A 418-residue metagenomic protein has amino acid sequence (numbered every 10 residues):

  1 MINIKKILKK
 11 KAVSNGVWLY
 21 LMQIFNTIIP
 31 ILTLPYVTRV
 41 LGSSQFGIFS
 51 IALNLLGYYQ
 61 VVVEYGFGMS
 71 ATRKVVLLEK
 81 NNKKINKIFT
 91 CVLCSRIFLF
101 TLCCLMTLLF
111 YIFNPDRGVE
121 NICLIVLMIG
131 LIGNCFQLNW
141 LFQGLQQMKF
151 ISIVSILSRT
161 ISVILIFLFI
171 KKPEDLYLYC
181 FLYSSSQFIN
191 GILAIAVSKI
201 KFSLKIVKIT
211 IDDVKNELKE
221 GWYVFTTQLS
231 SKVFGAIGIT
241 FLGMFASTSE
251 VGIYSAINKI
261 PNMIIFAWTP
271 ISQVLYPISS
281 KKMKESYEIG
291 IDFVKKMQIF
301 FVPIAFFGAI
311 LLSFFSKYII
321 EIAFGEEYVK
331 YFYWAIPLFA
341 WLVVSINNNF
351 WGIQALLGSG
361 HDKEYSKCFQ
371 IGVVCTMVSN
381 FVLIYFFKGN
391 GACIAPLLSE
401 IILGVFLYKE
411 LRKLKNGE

Functional and structural regions predicted by a protein language model:
M1-A12, K149, L176-Y183, I192-G235 (+3 more regions): Interhelical loop/hinge segments that connect adjacent transmembrane helices in multipass membrane
K11-G68, V163, Y223-S249, G308-A309 (+4 more regions): Signature of the first transmembrane helix
S14-N26, A52, G57, V61-Y111 (+2 more regions): Membrane-water interface segments that mark the loop-to-transmembrane alpha-helix transition
I29-Q45, L168-K172, K232-M263, K281 (+2 more regions): Helix-terminus/linker motif at the lipid-water interface of multi-pass membrane proteins
I51, N121, M128, S152-I200 (+3 more regions): Hydrophobic alpha-helical transmembrane segments
V63-K80, P261-E285, G352-G358: Helix-loop junctions and terminal segments of transmembrane helices in multi-pass membrane transport/translocation
F110-L127, F314-V344: Interfacial segments at transmembrane-helix termini and the short loops linking adjacent helices
L131-V154, L342-Q370: Membrane-interface junctions at transmembrane-helix termini in multi-pass inner-membrane proteins
